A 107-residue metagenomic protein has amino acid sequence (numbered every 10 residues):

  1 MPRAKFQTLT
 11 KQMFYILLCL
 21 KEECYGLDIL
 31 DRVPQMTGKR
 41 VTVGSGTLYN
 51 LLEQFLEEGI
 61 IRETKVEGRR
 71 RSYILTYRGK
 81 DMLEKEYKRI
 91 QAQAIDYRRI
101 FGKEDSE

Functional and structural regions predicted by a protein language model:
M1-P2, Y73: A positively charged, amphipathic N-terminal helix/segment that binds anionic biomolecules
R3-T47: N-terminal helix-turn-helix DNA-binding core of bacterial DNA-binding proteins
I29, F55, I90: Alpha-helical transition-metal enzyme core signature, strongest for iron centers
T47-L48, G79: Helical "lid/switch" subdomain of P-loop NTPase nucleotide-binding domains
Y49-Q54: Short, hydrophobic-biased segments on the C-terminal half of alpha helices that form "recognition helices"
L56-G68, I74: Beta-hairpin "wing" of winged helix-turn-helix
G68-Y87: Basic, amphipathic "hinge/linker" alpha-helix immediately C-terminal to the N-terminal HTH DNA-binding motif
E84-E107: Amphipathic alpha-helical dimerization/coiled-coil segments that flank or bridge DNA-binding/regulatory modules
